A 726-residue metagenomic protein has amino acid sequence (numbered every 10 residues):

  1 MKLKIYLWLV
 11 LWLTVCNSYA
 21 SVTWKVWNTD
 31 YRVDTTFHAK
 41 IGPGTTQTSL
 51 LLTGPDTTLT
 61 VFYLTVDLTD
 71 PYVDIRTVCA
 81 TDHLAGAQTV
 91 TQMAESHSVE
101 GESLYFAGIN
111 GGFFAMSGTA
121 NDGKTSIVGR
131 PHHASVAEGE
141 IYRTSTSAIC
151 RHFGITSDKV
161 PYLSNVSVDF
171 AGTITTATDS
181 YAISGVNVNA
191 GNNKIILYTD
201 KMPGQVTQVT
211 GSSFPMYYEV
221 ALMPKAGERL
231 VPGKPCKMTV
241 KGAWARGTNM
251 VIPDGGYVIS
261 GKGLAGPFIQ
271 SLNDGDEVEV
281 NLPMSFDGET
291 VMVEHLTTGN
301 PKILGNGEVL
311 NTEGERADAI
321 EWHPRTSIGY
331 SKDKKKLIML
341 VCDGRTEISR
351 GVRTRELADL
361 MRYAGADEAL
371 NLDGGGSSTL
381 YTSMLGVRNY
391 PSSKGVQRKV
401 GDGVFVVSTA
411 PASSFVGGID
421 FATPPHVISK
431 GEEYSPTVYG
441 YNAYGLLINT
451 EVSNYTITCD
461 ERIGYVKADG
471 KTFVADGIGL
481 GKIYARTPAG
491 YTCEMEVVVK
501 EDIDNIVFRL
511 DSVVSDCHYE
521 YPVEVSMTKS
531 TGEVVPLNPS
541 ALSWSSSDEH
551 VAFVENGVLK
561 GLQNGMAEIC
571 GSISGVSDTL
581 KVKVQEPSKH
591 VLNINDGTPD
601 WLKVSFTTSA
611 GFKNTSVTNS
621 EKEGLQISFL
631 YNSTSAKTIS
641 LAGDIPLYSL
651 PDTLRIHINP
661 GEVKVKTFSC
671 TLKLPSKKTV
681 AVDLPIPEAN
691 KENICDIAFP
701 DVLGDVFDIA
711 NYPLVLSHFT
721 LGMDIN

Functional and structural regions predicted by a protein language model:
M1-T23: Bacterial Sec-dependent N-terminal signal peptides
S21-S547, F553-H590, N595, F719: Gly/Ser/Thr/Pro-rich low-complexity, intrinsically disordered segments
G263, A698-N711, G722: Signal that preferentially marks extracellular ectodomain short beta-strand elements of beta-sandwich modules
D476-I478, Q563-N564, L703-V715: Short glycine/proline/serine/threonine-rich loop/turn segments at secondary-structure transition edges
G597-F612: Short, tryptophan-glycine- and acidic/Ser/Thr-enriched carbohydrate-recognition patches
T615-K637: Short carbohydrate-recognition loop motifs
L630-V706: Extracellular ligand-binding interfaces
T720-N726: Extracellular polysaccharide-targeting segments
